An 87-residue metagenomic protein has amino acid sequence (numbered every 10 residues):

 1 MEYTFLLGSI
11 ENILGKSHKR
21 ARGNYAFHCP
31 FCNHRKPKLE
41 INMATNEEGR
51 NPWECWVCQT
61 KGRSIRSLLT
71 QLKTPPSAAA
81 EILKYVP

Functional and structural regions predicted by a protein language model:
M1-P87: N-terminal structured subdomain of primase-like DNA metabolism proteins
